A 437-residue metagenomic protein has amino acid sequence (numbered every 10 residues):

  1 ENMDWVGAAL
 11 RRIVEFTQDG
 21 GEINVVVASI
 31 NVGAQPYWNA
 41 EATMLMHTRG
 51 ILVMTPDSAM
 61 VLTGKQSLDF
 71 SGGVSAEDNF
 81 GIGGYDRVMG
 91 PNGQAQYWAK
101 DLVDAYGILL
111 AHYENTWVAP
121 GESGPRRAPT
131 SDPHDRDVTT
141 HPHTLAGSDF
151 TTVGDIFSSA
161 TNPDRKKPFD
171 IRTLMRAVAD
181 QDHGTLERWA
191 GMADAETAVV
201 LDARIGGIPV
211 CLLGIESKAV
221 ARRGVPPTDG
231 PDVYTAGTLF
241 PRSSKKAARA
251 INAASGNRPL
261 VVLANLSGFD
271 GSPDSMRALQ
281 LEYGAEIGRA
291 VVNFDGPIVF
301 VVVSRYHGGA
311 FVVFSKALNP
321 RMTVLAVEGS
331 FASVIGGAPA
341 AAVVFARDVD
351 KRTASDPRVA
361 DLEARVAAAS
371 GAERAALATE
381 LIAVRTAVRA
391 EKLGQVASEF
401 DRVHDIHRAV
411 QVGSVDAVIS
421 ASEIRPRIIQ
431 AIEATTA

Functional and structural regions predicted by a protein language model:
E1-A437: Ligand-binding clefts of soluble mixed alpha/beta catalytic domains
